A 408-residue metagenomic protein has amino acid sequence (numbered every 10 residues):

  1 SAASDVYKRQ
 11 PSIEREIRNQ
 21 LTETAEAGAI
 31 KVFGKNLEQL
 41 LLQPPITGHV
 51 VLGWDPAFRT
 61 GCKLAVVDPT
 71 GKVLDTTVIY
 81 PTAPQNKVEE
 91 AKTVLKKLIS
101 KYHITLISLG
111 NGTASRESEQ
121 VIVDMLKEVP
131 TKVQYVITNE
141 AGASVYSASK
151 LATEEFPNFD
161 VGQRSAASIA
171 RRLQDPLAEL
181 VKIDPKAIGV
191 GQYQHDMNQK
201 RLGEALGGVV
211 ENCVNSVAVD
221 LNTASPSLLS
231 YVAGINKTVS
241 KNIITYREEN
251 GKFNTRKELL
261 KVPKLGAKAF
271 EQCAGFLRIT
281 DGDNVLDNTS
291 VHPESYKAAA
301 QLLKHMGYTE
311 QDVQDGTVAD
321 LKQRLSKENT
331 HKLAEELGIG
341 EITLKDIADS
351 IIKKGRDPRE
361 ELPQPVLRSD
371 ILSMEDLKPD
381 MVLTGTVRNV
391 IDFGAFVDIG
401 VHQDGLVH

Functional and structural regions predicted by a protein language model:
A2-Y7: Short, small-residue-biased leader/transition segments that mark boundaries at the very start of proteins
K8-S12, L37-P45, T70-G71, I99-Y102 (+17 more regions): Conserved NTP-handling cores and scaffolds of large molecular machines
E14-I46, L367-D370: Charged, flexible boundary elements
G28-L41, T47-V50, R59-G207: Phosphate- and other anionic-substrate recognition elements at nucleic-acid/protein interfaces
L41-P45, V51-F58, L64-V66, K96-I99 (+8 more regions): Replace "in large, NTP-powered and nucleic-acid-processing enzymes" with "in large, NTP-powered factors and other
V50-V67, K72-V73, A91, L95 (+5 more regions): Extended, hydrophobic alpha-helical segments in both membrane/secreted and soluble proteins
E154-Q163, A167-K252, Q272-A298, T343-P363 (+2 more regions): Long, highly charged, low-complexity intrinsically disordered interaction regions that mediate electrostatic DNA/RNA
G282-D283, D287-H408: Single-stranded RNA-binding regions, centering on S1/OB-family and related RNA-binding modules
